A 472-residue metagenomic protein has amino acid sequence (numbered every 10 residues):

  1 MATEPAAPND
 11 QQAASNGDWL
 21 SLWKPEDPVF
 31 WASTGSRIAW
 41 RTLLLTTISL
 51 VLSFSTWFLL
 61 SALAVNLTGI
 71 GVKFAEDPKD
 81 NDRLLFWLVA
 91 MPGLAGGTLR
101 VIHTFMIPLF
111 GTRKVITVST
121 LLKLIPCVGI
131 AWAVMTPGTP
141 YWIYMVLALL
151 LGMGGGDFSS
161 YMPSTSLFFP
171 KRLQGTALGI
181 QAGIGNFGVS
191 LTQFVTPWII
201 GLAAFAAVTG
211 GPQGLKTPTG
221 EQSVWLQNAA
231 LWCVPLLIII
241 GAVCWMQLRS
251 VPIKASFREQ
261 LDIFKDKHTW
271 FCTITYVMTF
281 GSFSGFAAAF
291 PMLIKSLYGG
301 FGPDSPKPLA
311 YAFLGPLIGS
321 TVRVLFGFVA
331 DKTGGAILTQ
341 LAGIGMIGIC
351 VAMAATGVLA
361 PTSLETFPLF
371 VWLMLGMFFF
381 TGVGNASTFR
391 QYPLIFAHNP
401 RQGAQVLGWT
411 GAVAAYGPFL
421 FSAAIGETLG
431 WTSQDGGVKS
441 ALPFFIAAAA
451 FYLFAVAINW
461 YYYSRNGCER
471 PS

Functional and structural regions predicted by a protein language model:
L60-V65, D266-T321, N385, F389-R390: Extracytoplasmic gate region of multi-pass secondary transporters
F86-F105, F313-F326: Central cavity-lining transmembrane alpha-helices of secondary-active solute carriers, predominantly the Major
P108-T120, D331-M346: Cytoplasmic membrane-interface "Motif A"-like loop-to-helix N-cap segments of 12-TM Major Facilitator Superfamily
L121-P137, I344-E365: C-terminal ends and interior cores of transmembrane alpha-helices in multi-pass membrane transporters/permeases
P126, P140-G156, E365-N385: Hydrophobic core of transmembrane alpha-helices in multi-pass small-molecule transporters, especially MFS/SLC-type
G155, G175-G201, T410-S422: Glycine-rich segments within core transmembrane alpha-helices of 12-TM secondary carriers
V189, N399-Q434: A late C-terminal transmembrane helix in Major Facilitator Superfamily
G201, W232-I253, A455-Y463: C-terminal membrane-cytosol helix-exit motif in multi-pass small-molecule transporters
